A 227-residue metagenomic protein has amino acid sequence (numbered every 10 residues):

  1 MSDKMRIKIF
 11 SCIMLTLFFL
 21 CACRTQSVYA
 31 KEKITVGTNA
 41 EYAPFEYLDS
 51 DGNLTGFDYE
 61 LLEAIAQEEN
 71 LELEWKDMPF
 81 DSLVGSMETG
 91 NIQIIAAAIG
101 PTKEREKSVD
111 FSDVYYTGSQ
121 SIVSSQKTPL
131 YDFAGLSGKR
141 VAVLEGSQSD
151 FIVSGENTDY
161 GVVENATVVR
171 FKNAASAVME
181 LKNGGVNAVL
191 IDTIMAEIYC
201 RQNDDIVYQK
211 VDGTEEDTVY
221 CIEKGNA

Functional and structural regions predicted by a protein language model:
R6-Q26: Sec-dependent N-terminal signal peptides of Gram-positive bacterial secreted proteins and lipoproteins
V28-I99, R170: Extracytoplasmic small-molecule ligand-binding "clamshell" domains of the periplasmic binding protein/Venus flytrap
I34-N39, V123, R140-L144, V189 (+1 more regions): Short, well-ordered beta-strand segments
T35, T89, Q93-I94, N187-A188 (+2 more regions): Short, Asp-centered acidic motifs that coordinate Mg2+ and/or phosphate in catalytic or ligand-binding sites
A40, Y115-S124, T193-A227: Periplasmic-binding protein-like
L48-D49, L62-L71, S149-R170, C200-D204: Ligand-binding cleft/hinge of the Venus flytrap
Y59-E69, K127-Q148, T193, E197 (+1 more regions): Extended ligand-binding regions for polar small-molecule ligands
S82-G85, A97-S108, I152-G155, D159 (+1 more regions): A ligand-binding cleft/hinge motif common to bilobed small-molecule-binding domains
